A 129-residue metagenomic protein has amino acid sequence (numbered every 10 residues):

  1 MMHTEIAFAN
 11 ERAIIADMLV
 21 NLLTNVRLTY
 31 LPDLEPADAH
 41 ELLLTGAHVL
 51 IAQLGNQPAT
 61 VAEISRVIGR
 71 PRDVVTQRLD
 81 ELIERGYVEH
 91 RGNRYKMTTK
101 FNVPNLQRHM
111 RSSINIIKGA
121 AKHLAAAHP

Functional and structural regions predicted by a protein language model:
M1-P36: N-terminal leader segment of winged-helix/HTH proteins
T29, Q107-P129: Amphipathic alpha-helical dimerization/coiled-coil segments that flank or bridge DNA-binding/regulatory modules
P36-L42, E81, T99-V103: Short glycine/proline-centered loop/turn elements that form peptide/ligand docking sites
D38-Q57: Short helix->loop/beta-hairpin flanking segments within DNA-binding domains
N56-I68: A short alpha-helical element within helix-turn-helix/winged-helix DNA-binding domains across DNA-binding proteins
T60, N93-N115: Short, cationic-aromatic polyanion-contact patches
G69-E84: Short amphipathic alpha-helical interaction segments
I83-Y95: A short, conserved structural fragment
